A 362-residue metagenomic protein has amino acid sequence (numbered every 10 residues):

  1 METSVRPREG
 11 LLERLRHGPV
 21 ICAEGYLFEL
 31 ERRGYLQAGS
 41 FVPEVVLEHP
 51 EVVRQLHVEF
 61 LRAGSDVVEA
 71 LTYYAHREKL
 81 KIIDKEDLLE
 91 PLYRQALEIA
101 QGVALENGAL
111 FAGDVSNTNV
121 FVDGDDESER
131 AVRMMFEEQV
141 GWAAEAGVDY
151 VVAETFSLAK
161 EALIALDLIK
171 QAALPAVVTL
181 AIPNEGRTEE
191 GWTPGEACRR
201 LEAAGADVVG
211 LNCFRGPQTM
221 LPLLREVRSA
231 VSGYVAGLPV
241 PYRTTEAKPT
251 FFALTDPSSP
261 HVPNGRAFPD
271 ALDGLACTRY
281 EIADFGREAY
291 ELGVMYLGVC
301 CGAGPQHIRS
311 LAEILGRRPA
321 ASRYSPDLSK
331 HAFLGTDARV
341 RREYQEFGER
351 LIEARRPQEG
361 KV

Functional and structural regions predicted by a protein language model:
M1-V362: Domain-level signal for soluble alpha/beta catalytic cores
